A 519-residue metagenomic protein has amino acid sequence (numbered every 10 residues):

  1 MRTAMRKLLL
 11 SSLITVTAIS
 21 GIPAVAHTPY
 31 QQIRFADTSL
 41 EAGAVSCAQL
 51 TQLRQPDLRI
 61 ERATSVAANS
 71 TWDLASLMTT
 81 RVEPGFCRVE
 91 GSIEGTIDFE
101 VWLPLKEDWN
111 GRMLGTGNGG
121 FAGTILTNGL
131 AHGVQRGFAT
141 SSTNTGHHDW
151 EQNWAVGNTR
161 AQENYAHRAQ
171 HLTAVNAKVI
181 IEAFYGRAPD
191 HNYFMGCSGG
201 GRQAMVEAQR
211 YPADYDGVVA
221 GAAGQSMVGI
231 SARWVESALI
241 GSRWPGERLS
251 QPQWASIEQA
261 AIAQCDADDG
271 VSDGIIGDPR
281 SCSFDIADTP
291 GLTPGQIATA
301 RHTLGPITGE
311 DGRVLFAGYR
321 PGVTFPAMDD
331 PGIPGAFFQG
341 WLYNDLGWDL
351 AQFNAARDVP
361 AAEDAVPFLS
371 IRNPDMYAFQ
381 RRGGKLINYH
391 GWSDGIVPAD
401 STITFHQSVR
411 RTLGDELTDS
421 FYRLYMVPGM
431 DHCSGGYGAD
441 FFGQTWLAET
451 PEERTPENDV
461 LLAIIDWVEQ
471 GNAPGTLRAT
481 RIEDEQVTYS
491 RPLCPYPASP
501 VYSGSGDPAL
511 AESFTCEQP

Functional and structural regions predicted by a protein language model:
S11-S20: Bacterial N-terminal signal peptides
A26-R112, N128, E258, V271-I276 (+5 more regions): Catalytic-loop region of hydrolases
F99-W102, I125-L130, T145, E151-V156 (+9 more regions): Short, solvent-exposed loop/turn and secondary-structure capping segments
W109-M113, R136-T140, R187-N192, A213-G217 (+4 more regions): Loop/turn elements at helix/coil->beta-strand transitions in domains of secreted/extracellular proteins
N110, G119-G186, A232-R233, I240 (+4 more regions): Cap/lid segment of the alpha/beta-hydrolase catalytic domain
G196-G200, A204: Gly/Ala-rich beta-loop-alpha elbow adjacent to hydrolase catalytic centers
V206-A208, A213-T308, D440-P456: A catalytic-pocket lid/entrance helix-loop region that shapes and gates access to the active site across common
C282-V397, I403-D419: Substrate-gating cap/lid region and adjacent catalytic-acid/histidine neighborhood within extracellular/lumenal
